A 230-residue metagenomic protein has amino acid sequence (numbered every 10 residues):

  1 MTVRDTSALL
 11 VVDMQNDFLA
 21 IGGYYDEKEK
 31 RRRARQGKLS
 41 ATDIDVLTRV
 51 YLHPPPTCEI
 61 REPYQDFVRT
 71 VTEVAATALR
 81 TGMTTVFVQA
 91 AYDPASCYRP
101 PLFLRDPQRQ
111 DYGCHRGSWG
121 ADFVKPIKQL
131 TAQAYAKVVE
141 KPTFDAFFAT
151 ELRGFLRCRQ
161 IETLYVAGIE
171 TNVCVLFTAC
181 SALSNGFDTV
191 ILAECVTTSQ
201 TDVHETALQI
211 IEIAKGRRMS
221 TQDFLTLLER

Functional and structural regions predicted by a protein language model:
M1-A134, K215, L228-R230: Active-site acidic carboxylates
R80-M83, Q160, G186: Glycine-centered short loops/turns at secondary-structure junctions
R116-G168: Internal catalytic-core helix/loop-beta-alpha segment that presents or stabilizes conserved functional determinants
V139, G216-L227: Short acidic-hydrophobic, aromatic-tinged amphipathic segments that line or gate anion-handling sites
Y165-I169, G186-T201: A short glycine-rich beta-strand->turn/loop micro-motif centered on a GG-aromatic cluster
T171-T178: Short glycine/serine/threonine-rich phosphate/pyrophosphate-binding segments that cradle anionic phosphate groups
A182: Short conserved active-site loop signatures built around small residues
S199-E212: Active-site-proximal loop->helix
